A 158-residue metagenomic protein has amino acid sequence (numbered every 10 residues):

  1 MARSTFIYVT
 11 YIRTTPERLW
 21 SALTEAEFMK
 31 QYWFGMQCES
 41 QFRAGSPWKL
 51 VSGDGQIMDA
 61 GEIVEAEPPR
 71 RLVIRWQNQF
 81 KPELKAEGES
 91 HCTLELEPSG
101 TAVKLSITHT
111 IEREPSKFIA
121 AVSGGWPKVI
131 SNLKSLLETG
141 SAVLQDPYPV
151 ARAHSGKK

Functional and structural regions predicted by a protein language model:
A2-P16: Terminal, regulation- and interaction-focused segments at domain boundaries
I7-Y8, E27-A60, R71, Y148 (+1 more regions): Short beta-edge strand/loop motif at the mouth of beta-sheet-based domains
T10, A60-E65, S90-E97: Hydrophobic/aromatic beta-strand elements that line small-molecule binding cavities or substrate pockets in beta-rich
R13-Q31: Amphipathic alpha-helical segments
P16-E17, V64-R71, E95-K104: A short, structured loop/turn motif at beta-sheet edges
L19-W20, M29, W48, I63 (+4 more regions): Hydrophobic pocket/interface hotspot
K81-P127, L144: Beta-strand/loop substructures that line and gate deep hydrophobic ligand-binding cavities in soluble
S135-K158: Short, highly charged C-terminal tails/helix-capping segments
